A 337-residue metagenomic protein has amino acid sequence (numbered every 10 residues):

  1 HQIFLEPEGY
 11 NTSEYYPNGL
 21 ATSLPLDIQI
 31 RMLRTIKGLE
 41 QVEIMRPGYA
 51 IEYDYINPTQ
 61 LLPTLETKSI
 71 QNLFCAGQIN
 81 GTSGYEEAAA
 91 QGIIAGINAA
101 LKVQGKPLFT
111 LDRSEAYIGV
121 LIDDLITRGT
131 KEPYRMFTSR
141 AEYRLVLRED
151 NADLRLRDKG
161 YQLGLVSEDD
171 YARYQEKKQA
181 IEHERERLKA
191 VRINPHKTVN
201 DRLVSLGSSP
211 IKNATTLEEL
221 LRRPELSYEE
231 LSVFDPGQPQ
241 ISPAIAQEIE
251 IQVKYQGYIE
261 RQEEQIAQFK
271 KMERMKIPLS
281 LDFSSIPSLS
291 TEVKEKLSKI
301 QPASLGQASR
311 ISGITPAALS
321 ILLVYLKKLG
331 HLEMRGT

Functional and structural regions predicted by a protein language model:
H1-G9, L62-T67, Y134, T138 (+1 more regions): Short beta-strand elements
H1-I30, R34-T35, R144-R148, L154-L156: C-terminal catalytic lobe of FAD-dependent flavoproteins
Y16-N80, T110-D123, S242-K296, Q301: A glycine-rich dinucleotide-binding beta-alpha-beta segment and adjacent secondary-structure elements that constitute
Q78-E86, E142-R144: Glycine-rich phosphate/pyrophosphate-binding beta-alpha loops
A88-L111: Internal hydrophobic alpha-helix adjacent to the cofactor/substrate pocket in enzyme cavities
G105-K159, L163-E168, A172: Mid-to-C-terminal Rossmann-like scaffold of FAD/NAD(P)H-dependent oxidoreductases
R140, V146, R157-R310, I314 (+1 more regions): Extended, charge-enriched "interface" segments that sit outside catalytic cores
